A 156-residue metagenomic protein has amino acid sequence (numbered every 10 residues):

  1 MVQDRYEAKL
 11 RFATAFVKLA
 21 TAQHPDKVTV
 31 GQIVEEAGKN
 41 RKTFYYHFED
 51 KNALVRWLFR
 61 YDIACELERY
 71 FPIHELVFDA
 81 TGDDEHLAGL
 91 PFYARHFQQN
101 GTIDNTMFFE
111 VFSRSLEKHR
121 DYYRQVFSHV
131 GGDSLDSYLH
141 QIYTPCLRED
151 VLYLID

Functional and structural regions predicted by a protein language model:
M1-Q23: Basic, helix-initiating cap at the start of DNA-binding domains
R5, K9, F59, D136-H140 (+1 more regions): Amphipathic, non-transmembrane alpha-helical scaffold segments
R11-K18, E36, A53-L76, M107 (+2 more regions): Alpha-helical structural segments
L19-W57: Helix-turn-helix
V28-T29, R124-V126: Short, hydrophobic secondary-structure boundary micro-motifs
F59-D104, Y123-R124: Amphipathic alpha-helical linker/stalk segments
F108-K118, F127-I155: Amphipathic alpha-helical packing segments from all-alpha helical-bundle domains
